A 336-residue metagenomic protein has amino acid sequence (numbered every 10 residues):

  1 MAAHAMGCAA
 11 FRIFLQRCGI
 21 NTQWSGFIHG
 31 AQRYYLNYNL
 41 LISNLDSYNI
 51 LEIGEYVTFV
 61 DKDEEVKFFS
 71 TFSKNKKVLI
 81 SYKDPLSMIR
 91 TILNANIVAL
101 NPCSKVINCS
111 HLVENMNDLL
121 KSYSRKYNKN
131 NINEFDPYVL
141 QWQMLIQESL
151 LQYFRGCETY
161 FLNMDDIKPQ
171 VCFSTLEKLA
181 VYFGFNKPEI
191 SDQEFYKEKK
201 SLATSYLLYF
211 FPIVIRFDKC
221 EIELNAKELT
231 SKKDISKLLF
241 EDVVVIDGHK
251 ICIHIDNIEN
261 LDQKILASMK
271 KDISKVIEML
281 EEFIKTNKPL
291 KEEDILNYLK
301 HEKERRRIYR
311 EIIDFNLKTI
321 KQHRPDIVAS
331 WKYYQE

Functional and structural regions predicted by a protein language model:
M1-S104, Q141-F154: PAPS-dependent sulfotransferase catalytic domain
R12, R17, R33, R90 (+5 more regions): Arginine residue identity/basic-tract feature
I20-Q23, T159, I313: Generic preference for hydrophobic/aromatic residues in regular secondary structure cores
Y38-I42, V60, Y127, N131 (+5 more regions): Generic alpha-helical secondary structure signal
E65-Q193, K197-V245, I251: PAPS-dependent sulfotransferase catalytic domain
F185-E336: PAPS-dependent sulfotransferases, especially Golgi type II membrane carbohydrate sulfotransferases
